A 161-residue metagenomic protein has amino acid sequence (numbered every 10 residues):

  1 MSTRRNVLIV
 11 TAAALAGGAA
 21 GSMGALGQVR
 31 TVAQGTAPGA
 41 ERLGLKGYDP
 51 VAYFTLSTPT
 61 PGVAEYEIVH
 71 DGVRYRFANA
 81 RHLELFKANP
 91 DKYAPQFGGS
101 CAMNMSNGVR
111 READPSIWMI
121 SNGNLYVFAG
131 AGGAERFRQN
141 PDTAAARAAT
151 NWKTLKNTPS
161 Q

Functional and structural regions predicted by a protein language model:
M1-L15: N-terminal secretory signal peptides and thylakoid transit peptides that target proteins across membranes
G21-Q161: Charged, low-complexity intrinsically disordered segments
